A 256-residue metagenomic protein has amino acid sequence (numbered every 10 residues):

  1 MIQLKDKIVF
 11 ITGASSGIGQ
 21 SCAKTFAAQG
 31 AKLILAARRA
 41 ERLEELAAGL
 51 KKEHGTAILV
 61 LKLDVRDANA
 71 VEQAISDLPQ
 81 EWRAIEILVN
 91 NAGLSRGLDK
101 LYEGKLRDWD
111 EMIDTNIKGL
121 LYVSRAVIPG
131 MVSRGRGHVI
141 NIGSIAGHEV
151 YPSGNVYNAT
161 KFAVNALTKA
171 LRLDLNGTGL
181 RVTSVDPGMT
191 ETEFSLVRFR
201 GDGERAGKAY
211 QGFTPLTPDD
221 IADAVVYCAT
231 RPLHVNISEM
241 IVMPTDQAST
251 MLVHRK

Functional and structural regions predicted by a protein language model:
S15-S16: Conserved glycine-rich cofactor-binding loop
A31-L46: Conserved glycine-rich Rossmann-like NAD(P)H-binding loop of the short-chain dehydrogenase/reductase
A40-E41, K62-Q73, L106: The beta1-alpha1 cofactor-binding region of Rossmann-like NAD(H)/NADP(H)-dependent oxidoreductases
D99-L101, K105-I113: Substrate-binding pocket helix/loop in short-chain dehydrogenase/reductase
S124, T160: Active-site helix of classical SDR
S144: Residue(s) in the substrate-gating loop at a strand-loop-helix junction that position the organic substrate next
S184-V185, E204-M251: C-terminal helical subdomain
